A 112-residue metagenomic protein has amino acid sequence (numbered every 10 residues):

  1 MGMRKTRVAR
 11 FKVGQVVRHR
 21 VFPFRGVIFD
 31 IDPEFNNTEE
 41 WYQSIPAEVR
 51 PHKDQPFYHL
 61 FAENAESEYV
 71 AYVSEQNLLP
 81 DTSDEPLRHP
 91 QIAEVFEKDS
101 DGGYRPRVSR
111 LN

Functional and structural regions predicted by a protein language model:
M1-V16, V21-R25, D32-F35, R107-N112: Mixed-charge, Lys/Arg-rich low-complexity intrinsically disordered regions
G2-T6, P46-E48, D81-S83: Intrinsically disordered, low-complexity segments enriched in polar/charged residues with Gly/Pro, especially when
V8-R10, V17, Y42, S74 (+1 more regions): Generic, low-specificity signal for short hydrophobic/alpha-helical stretches with a mild N-terminal bias, encompassing
Q15, S44-V49: Intrinsically disordered, low-complexity boundary segments flanking structured domains
I28-D30, A62: Residue-level recognition of conserved beta-strand positions in structured domain cores
F35-S44: Short, solvent-exposed secondary-structure boundary/capping segments
R50-N112: Intrinsically disordered, low-complexity, charged/polar segments
